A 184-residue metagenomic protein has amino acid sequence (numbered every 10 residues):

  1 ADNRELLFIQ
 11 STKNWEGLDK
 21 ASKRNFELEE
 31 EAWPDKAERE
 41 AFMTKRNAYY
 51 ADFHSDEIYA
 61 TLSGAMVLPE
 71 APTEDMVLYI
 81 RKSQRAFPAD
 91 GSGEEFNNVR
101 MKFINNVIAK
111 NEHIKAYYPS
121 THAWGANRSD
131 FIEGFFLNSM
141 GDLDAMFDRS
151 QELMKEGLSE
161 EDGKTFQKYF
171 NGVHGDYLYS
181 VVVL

Functional and structural regions predicted by a protein language model:
A1-G157, F166-L184: Short S/T/G/P-rich N-terminal loop/turn motif that feeds into the first structured element of a domain
